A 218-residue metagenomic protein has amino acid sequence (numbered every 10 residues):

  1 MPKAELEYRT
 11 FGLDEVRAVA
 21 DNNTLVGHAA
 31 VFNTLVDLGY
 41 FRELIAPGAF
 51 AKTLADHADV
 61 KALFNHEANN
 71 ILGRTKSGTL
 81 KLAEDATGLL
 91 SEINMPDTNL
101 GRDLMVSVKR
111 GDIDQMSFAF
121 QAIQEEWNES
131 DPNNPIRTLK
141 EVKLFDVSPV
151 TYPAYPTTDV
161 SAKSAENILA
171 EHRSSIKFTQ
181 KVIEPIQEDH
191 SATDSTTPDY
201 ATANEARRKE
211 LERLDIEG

Functional and structural regions predicted by a protein language model:
M1-A58, H190-A203, R213: Polar/acidic, low-complexity leader/linker segments enriched in S/T/G and N/D
T10-V19, T24-V26, K61, T79-V182: Residue microenvironments linked to proteolytic maturation and disulfide-stabilized extracellular modules
A29-N33, F64-A68, M95-D97: Short glycine-rich, polar/acidic loop-and-turn segments at beta strand-coil junctions
V36-R42, G48-A49, L54, A58 (+6 more regions): Solvent-exposed, flexible loop/coil residues
A58-N70, M116: Short conserved beta-strand and strand-loop elements enriched in small hydrophobics with frequent Asp/Gly
G73: Catalytic zinc-binding patch centered on the HExxH motif and its immediate surroundings that defines zinc-dependent
S164-G218: Charged/polar low-complexity intrinsically disordered segments, enriched in acidic residues
